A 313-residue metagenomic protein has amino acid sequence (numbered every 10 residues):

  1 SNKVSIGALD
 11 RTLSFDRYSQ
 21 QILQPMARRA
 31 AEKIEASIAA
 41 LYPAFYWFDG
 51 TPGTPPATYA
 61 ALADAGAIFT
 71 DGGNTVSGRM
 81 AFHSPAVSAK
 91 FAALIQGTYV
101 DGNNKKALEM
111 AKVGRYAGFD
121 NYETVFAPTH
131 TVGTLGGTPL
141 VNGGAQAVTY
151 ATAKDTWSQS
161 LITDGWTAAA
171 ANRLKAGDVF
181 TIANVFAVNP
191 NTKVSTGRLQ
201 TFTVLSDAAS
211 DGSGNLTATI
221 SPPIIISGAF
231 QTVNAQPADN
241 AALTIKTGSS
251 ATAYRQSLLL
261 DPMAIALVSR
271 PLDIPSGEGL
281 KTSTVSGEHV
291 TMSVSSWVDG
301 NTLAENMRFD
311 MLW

Functional and structural regions predicted by a protein language model:
V4: Acidic/histidine-rich, surface-exposed loop or edge segments in extracytoplasmic proteins
L9-D16: Second-shell loop/turn segments in exported
D16-W313: Core alpha/beta structural scaffold of self-assembling particle/tube/pore-forming proteins
